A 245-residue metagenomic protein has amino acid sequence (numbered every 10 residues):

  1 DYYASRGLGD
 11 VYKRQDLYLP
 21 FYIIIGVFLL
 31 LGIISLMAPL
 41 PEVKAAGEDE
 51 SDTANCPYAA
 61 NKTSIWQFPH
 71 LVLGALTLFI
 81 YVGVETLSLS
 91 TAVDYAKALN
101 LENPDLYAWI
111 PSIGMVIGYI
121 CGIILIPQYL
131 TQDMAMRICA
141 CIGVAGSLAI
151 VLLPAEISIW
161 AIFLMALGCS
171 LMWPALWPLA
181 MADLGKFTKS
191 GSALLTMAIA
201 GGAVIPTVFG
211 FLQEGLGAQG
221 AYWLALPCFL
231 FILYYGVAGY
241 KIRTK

Functional and structural regions predicted by a protein language model:
D1-Y12: Single conserved hydrophobic/aromatic residue that forms the stacking wall/gate of nucleotide- or nucleobase-binding
I25-D49, Y235-G239: C-terminal membrane-cytosol helix-exit motif in multi-pass small-molecule transporters
A45-G74: Juxtamembrane intracellular "pre-TM" segments in multi-pass secondary transporters
Q67-W109: Extracytoplasmic gate region of multi-pass secondary transporters
G118-T131, Q213: Helix-to-loop junctions at the C-terminal end of transmembrane segments in multipass secondary transporters
A135-L148: Structural signature of the two symmetry-related core transmembrane helices
L171-G185: Intracellular juxtamembrane helix-capping segments at the cytosolic ends of symmetry-related transmembrane helices
L184-G215: A late C-terminal transmembrane helix in Major Facilitator Superfamily
